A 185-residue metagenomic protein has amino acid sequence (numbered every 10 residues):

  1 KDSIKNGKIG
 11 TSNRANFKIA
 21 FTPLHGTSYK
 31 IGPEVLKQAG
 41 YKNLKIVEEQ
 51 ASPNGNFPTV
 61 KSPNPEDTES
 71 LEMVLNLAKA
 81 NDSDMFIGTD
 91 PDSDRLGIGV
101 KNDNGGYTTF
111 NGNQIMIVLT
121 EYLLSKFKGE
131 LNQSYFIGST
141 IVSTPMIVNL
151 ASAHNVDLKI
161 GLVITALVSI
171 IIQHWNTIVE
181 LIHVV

Functional and structural regions predicted by a protein language model:
K1-V185: Phosphate-binding chemistry for phosphorylated carbohydrates and sugar-nucleotides
